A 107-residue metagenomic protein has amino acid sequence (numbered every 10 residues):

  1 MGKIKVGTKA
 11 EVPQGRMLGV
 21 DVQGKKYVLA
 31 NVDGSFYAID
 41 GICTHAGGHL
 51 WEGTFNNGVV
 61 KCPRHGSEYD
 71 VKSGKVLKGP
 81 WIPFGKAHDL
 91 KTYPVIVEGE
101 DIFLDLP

Functional and structural regions predicted by a protein language model:
M1-N57, K75, H88-P107: N-terminal pre-ligand scaffold of iron-sulfur
C43, C62-H65: Short cysteine clusters
Y69: Short Cys/His-rich micro-motifs in 6-15 aa windows
G79: Short glycine/proline-centered loop/turn elements that form peptide/ligand docking sites
P83-K86: Short Gly/Pro-enriched turn/cap motifs at secondary-structure boundaries
